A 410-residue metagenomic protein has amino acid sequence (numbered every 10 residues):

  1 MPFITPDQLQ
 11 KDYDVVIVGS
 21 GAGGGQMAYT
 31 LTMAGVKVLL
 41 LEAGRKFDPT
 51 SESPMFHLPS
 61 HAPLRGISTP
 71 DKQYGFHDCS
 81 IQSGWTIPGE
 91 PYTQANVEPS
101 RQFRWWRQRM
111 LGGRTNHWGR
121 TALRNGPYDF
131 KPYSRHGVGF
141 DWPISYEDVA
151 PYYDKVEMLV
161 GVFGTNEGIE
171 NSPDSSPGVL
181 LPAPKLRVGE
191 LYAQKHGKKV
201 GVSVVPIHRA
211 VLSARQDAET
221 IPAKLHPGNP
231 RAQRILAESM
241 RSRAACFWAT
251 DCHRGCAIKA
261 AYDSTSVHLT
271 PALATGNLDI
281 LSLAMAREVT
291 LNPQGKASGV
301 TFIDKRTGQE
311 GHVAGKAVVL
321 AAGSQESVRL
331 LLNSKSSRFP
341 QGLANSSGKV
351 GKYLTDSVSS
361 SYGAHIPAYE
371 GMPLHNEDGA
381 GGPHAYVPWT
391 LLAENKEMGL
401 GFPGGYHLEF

Functional and structural regions predicted by a protein language model:
D7-G23: Beta1/beta-strand and adjacent pyrophosphate-binding region of the FAD-binding site in flavoprotein oxidoreductases
G21-A22, Q26, P184, Q325: Residue-level detector of alpha-helix initiation sites
A28, T32: Gly/Ala-rich phosphate-binding loop of Rossmann-like dinucleotide-binding domains, activating on the conserved
M33, K37-A62, I258-Y262, V267 (+4 more regions): Glycine-rich loop(s) and the adjacent beta-strand/alpha-helix scaffold that form part
R45-D71, Q108-H117: Conserved N-terminal glycine-rich FAD pyrophosphate-binding loop of Rossmann-like flavoproteins
R65, D71-P88, Q94-S100, R104 (+3 more regions): Conserved redox-cofactor binding core of oxidoreductases
P88-R107, L111-R114, W142-Y146, S347-F410: FAD cofactor-binding and catalytic pocket of flavoenzymes
R209-A210, S282-S298: A conserved short coil-to-beta-strand element within the FAD-binding core of flavoproteins
